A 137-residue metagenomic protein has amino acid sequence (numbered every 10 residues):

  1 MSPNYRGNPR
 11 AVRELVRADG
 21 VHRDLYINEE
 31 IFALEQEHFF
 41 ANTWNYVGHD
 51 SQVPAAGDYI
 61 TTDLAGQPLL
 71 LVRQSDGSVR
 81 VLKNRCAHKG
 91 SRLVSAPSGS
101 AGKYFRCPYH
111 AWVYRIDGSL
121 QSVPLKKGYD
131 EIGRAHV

Functional and structural regions predicted by a protein language model:
M1-R10: Fe(II)/2-oxoglutarate
M1-S2, D24-N28, E35, C107-A111: Short low-complexity stretches enriched in small and charged residues
P9, R13, F32-Q36, H110: Generic detector of well-ordered alpha-helical segments enriched in charged/polar residues, highlighting helical
P9-R23: Short, contiguous pre-domain boundary segments
V21-L64: Non-catalytic accessory segments flanking enzyme active sites
V53-R134: Rieske [2Fe-2S] iron-sulfur-binding domain
